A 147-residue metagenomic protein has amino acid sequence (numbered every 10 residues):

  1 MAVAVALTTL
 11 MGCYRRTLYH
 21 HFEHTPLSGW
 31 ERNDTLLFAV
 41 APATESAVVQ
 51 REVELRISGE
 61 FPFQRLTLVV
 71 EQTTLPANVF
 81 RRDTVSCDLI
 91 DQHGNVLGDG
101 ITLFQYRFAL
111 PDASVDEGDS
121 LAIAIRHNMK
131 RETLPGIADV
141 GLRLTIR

Functional and structural regions predicted by a protein language model:
T9-G12: C-terminal motif of bacterial Sec signal peptides marking the signal peptidase cleavage site
Y14-R16: Bacterial signal peptide processing site
H21-A43: Post-signal peptide N-terminal segment of mature Sec-exported envelope proteins
E45-V53, A113-M129: Noncatalytic modules at the cell exterior or secretory-pathway interfaces, chiefly beta-strand-rich lectin/adhesion
V53-E60: Short amphipathic, basic-aromatic surface patches that mediate peripheral association with negatively charged
P62-L68, G136-D139: Short coil-to-beta strand junction motifs in C2/discoidin
T84-S114: An anionic, turn-rich surface loop/hairpin at beta-sheet edges that serves as a generic interaction/coordination patch
T133-R147: C-terminal interaction-tip segments
